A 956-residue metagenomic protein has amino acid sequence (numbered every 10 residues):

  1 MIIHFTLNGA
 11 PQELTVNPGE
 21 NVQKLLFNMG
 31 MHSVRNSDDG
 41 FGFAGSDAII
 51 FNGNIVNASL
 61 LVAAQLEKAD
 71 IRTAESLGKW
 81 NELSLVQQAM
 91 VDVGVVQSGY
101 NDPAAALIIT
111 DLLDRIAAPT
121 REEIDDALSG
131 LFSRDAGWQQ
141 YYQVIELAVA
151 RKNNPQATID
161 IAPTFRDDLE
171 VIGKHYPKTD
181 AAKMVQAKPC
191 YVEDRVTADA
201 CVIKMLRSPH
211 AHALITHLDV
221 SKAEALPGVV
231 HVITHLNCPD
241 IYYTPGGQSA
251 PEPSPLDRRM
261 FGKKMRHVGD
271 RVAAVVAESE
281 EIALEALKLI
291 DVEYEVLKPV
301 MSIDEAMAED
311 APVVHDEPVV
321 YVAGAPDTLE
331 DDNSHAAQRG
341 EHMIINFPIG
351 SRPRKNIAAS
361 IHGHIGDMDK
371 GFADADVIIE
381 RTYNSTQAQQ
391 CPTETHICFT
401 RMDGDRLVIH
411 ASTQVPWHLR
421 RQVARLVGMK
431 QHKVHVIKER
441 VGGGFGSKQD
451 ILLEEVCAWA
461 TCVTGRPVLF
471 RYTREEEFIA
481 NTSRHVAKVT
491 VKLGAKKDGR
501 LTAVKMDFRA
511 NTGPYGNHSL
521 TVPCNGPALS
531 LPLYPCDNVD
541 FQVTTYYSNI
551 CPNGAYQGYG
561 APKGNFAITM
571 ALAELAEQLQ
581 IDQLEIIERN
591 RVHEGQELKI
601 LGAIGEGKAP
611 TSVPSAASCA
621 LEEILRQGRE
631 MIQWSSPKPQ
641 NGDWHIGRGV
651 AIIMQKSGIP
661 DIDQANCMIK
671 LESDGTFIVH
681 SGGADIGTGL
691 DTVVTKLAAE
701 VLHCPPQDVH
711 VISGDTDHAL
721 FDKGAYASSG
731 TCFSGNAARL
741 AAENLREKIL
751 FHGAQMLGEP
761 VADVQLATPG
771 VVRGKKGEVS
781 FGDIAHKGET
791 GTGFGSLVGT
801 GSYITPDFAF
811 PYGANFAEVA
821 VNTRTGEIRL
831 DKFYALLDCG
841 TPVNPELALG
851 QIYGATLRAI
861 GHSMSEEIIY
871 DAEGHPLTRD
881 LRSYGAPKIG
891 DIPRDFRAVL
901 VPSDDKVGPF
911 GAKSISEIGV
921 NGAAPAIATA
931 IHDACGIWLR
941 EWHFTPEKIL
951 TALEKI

Functional and structural regions predicted by a protein language model:
M1-A162, V171, Q390: Signature of N-terminal electron-transfer/Fe-S-associated modules in redox systems
G94, K174, D180-Q186, G247-P251 (+8 more regions): Glycine-rich loop/linker segments at domain edges
A105, L128-V192, Q627-G628, S635-P639 (+6 more regions): Intrinsic disorder at enzyme termini
V149-G340: Flexible, low-hydrophobicity surface segments
K183, K288-E295, P299-M301, Q414-W417 (+6 more regions): Extended active-site and interfacial segments that coordinate phosphate-rich ligands in large catalytic machineries
L236, G428-H435, V463-V468, K497 (+3 more regions): C-terminal catalytic domains of large/alpha subunits in multi-subunit enzymes
Y294, L419, K438-R440, F445-N538: Conserved beta-strand/loop scaffold segments within soluble protein domains that form the structured core and edges
P318-V427, H593-T676, K696, I804 (+2 more regions): Helix-loop-helix junctions that connect adjacent transmembrane helices in secondary transporters/permeases, recognized
